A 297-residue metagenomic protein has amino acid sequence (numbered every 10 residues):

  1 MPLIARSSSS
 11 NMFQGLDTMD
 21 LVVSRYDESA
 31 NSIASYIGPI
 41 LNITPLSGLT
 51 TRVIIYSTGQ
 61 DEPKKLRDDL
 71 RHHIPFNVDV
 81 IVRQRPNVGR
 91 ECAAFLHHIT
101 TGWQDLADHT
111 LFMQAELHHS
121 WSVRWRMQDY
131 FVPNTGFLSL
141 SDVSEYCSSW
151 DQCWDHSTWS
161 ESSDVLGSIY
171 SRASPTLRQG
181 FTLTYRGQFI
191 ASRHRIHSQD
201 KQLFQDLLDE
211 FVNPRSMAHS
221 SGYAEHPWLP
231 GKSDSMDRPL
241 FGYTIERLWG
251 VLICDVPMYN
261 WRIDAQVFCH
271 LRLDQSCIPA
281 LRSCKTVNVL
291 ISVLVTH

Functional and structural regions predicted by a protein language model:
M1-H297: ER/Golgi luminal nucleotide-sugar-dependent glycosyltransferases, focusing on the catalytic module
